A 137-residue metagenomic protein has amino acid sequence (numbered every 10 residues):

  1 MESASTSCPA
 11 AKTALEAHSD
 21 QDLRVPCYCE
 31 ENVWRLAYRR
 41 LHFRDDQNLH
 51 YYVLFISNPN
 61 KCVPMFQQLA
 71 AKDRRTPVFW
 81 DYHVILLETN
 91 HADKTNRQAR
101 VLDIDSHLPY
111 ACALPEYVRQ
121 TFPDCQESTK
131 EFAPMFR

Functional and structural regions predicted by a protein language model:
E2-R137: A structural boundary/capping signal
